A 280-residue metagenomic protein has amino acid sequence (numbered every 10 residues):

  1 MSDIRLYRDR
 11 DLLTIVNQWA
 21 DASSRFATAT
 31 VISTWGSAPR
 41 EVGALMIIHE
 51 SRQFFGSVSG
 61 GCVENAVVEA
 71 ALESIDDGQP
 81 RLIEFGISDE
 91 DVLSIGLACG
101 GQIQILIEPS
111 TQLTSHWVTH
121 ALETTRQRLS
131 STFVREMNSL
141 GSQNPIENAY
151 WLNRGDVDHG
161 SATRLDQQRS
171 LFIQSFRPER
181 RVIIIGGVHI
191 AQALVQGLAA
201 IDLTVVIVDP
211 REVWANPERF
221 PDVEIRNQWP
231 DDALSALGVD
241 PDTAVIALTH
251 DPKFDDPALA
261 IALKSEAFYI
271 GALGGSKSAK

Functional and structural regions predicted by a protein language model:
M1-R226, S235, D240-A244: Segments forming oxygen-rich coordination pockets for charged ligands
V68, D255, A279-K280: A general structural signal for well-ordered alpha-helical segments in protein cores
V188-H189, P252-K253, K277: Residue-level detector of alpha-helix initiation sites
A193, F254-I261: Non-catalytic alpha-helical scaffold/packing segments enriched in small hydrophobic residues
V208, A244, T249, A260-K280: ADP-ribose/adenylate-binding Rossmann-like module
R226, L248-H250, F254: A glycine-rich, aromatic-flanked flexible loop/lid motif
A236, D255-A258, A272: Extended hydrophobic-aromatic, low-complexity segments
